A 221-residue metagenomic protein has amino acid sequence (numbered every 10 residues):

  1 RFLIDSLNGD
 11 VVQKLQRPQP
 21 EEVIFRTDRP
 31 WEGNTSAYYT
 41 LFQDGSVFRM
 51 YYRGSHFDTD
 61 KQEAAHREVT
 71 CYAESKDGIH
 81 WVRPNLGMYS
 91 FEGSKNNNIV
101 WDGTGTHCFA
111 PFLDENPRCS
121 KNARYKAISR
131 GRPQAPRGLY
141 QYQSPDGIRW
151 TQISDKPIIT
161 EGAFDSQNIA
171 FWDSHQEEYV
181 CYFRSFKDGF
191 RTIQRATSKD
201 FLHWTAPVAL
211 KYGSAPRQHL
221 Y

Functional and structural regions predicted by a protein language model:
R1-Y221: Carbohydrate-active catalytic/glycan-binding domains of CAZyme proteins, especially the secreted or lumenal ectodomains
